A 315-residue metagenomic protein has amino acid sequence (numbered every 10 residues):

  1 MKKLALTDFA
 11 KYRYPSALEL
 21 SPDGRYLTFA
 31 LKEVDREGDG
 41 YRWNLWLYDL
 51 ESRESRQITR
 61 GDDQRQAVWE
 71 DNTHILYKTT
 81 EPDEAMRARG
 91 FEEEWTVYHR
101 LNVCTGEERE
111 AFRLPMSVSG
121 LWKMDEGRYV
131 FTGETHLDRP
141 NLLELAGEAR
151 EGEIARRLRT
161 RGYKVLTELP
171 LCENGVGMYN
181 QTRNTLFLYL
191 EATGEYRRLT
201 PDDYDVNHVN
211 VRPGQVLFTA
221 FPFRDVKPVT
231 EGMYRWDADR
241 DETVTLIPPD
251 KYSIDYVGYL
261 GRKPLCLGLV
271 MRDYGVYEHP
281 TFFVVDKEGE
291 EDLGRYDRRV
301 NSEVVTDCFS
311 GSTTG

Functional and structural regions predicted by a protein language model:
M1-Y14, L47-R65, P82, R89-E94 (+6 more regions): Multi-bladed beta-propeller domains
L6, K11-E19, E33-E37: A short N-terminal beta->alpha junction/helix N-cap motif
Y12-L27, G61-T79, E84, P115-T135 (+5 more regions): Conserved beta-propeller blade repeats
A30-E51: Beta-propeller domains
G38-D39, V226-K227, G275: Alpha-helix N-cap/helix-start motif
W43, A85-W95, T135-F187, T230-G232 (+1 more regions): Predominantly five- to eight-bladed beta-propeller fold
